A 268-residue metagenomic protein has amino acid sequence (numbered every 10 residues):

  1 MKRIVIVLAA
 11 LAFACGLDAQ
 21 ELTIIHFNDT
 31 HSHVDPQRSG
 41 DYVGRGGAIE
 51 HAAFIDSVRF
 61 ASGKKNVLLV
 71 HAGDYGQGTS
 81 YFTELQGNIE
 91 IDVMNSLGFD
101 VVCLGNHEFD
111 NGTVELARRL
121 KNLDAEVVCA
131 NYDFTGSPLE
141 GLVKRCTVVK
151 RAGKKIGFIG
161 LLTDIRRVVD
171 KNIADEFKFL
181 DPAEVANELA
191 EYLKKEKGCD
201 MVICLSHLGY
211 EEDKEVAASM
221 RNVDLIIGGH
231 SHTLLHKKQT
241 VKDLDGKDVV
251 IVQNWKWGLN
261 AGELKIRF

Functional and structural regions predicted by a protein language model:
I4-F13: Sec-dependent N-terminal signal peptides
F13-A19: Sec/Tat signal peptide C-region and signal peptidase I cleavage site
A19-F268: Acidic, metal/ion-coordinating pockets
